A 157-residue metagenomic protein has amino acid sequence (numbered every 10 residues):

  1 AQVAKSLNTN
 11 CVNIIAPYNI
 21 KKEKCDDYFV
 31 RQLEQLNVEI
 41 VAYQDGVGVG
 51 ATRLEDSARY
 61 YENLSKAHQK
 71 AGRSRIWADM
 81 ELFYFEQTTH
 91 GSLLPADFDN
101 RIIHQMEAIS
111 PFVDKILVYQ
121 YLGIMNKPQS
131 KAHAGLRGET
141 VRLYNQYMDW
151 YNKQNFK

Functional and structural regions predicted by a protein language model:
A1-K157: Glycan-processing catalytic domains of CAZymes
